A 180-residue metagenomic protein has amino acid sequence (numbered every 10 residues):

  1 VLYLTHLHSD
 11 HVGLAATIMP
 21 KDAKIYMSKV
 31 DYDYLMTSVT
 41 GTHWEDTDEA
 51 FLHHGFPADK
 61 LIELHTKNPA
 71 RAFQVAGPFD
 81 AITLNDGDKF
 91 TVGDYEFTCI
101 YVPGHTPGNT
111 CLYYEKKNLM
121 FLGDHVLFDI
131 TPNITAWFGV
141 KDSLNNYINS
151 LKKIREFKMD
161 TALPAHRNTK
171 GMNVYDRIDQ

Functional and structural regions predicted by a protein language model:
V1-F90: Active-site HxH/HxHxD metal-binding segment of metal-dependent hydrolases
P20, V92-D94, F157: Short, well-ordered coil/turn elements that cap or connect secondary structure elements
Y34-L35, G93, D129-I130: Residues that scaffold the ATP/ADP-binding catalytic core of kinase and kinase-like folds
A70-F79, E96-R177: Metallo-beta-lactamase
K89-T91, T98-C99: Conserved beta-strand-loop-beta-strand element in the redox core of flavoprotein oxidoreductases
